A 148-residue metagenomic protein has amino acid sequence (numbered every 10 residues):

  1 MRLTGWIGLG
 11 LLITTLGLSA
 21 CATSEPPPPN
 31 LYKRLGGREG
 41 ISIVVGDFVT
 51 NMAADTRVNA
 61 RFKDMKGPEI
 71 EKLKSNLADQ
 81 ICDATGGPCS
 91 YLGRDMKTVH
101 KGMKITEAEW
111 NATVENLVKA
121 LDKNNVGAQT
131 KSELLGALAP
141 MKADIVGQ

Functional and structural regions predicted by a protein language model:
M1-G10: Bacterial N-terminal signal peptides that target proteins for export
G17-A20: C-terminal motif of bacterial Sec signal peptides marking the signal peptidase cleavage site
A22-S24: Bacterial signal peptide processing site
P28-L31, L35-S75: Post-signal-peptide N-terminal segment of Sec-exported extracytoplasmic proteins
T56, P68-Q129, A137-K142: Compact alpha-helical subdomains of small soluble proteins
G147-Q148: Short, solvent-exposed mixed-charge patches
